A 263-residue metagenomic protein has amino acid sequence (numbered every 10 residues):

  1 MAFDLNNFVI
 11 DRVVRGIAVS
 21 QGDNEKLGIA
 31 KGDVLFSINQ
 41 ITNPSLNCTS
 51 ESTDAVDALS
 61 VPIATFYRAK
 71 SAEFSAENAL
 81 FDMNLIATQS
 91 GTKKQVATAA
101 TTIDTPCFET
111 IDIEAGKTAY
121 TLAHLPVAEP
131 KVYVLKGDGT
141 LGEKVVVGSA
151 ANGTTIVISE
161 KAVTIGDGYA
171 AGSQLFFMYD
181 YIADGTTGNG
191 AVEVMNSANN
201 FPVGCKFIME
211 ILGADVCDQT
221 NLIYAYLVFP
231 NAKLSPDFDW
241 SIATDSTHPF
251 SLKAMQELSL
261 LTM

Functional and structural regions predicted by a protein language model:
A2-Q89, K144, N152, A225-P249: Solvent-exposed edge beta-strands and adjacent loop segments that serve as assembly or binding interfaces
E25-L27, M83-N84, G168-Q174, G185 (+2 more regions): Short, surface-exposed beta-strand/loop "edge" segments at domain boundaries and coil↔beta transitions
N39, N47-T49, E77-A79, E114 (+8 more regions): A structural detector for beta-sheet-dominated domains
A69-E73, G166-F176: Extracellular interaction modules
E73-E77, F176, K206-I208, P249-K253: Beta-strand secondary-structure signal
N78-D82, Y181-A183, I211-D215, N231-P236 (+1 more regions): Beta-strand elements of well-folded, non-transmembrane domains
N84-N152, D180-K206, E210-N221: Extended beta-strand solenoid/passenger and fiber regions
G137-D138, V157-E160, I165-A171, L222-M263: Mixed-charge, glycine-accented linear interaction segment located at domain edges/termini
